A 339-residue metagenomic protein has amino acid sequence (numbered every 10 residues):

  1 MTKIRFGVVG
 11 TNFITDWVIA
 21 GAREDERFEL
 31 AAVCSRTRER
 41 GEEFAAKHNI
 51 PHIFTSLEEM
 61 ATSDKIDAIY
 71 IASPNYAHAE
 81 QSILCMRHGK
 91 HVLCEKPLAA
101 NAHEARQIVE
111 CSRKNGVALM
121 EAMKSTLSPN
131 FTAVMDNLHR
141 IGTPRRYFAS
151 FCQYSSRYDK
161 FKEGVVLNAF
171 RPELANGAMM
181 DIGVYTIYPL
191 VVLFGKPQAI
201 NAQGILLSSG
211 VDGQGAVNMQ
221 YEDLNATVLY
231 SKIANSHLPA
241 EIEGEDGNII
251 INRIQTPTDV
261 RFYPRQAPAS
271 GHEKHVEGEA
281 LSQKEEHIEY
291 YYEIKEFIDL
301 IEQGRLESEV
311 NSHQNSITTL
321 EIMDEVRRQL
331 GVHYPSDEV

Functional and structural regions predicted by a protein language model:
M1-H48, V339: N-terminal Rossmann-like dinucleotide-binding module
V18, H48-C111: Beta-loop-alpha module in the N-terminal Rossmann-like domain of NAD(P)-dependent dehydrogenases, especially those
F54, C94, L119-E121, I251: Hydrophobic residues in well-ordered beta-strands that form the structural core
A68-Y70, E296-V339: C-terminal helix-rich "cap/oligomerization" subdomain common to oxidoreductases
A77, P97-E104, A118-L127, T132: Rossmann-like NAD(P)(H) cofactor-binding subdomain of soluble oxidoreductases
Q107-S125, T143-R146: Rossmann-fold dehydrogenase core element
S125-I200: Predominantly a Rossmann-like dinucleotide-binding segment in NAD(P)-dependent oxidoreductases
I187-D259, F297-Q303: Contiguous beta-strand/loop segments that form the cofactor/metal-binding neighborhood of enzyme cores
